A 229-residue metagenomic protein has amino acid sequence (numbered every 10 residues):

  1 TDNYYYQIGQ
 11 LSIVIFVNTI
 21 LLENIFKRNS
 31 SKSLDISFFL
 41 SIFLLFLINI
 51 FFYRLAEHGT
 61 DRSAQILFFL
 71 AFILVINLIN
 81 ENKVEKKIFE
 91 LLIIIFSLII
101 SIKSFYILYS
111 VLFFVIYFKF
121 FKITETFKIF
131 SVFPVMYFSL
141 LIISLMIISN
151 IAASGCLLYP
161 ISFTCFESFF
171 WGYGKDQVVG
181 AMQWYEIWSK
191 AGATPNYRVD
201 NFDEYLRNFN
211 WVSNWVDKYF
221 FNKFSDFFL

Functional and structural regions predicted by a protein language model:
D2-L21: Loop-to-helix entry region of an early transmembrane alpha helix in multi-pass inner-membrane enzymes
I8-G9, I50-N77, I102: Multi-pass, polyprenyl lipid-linked donor-dependent membrane glycosyltransferases
S12-I15, R62-V75, F89-L92, Y109 (+1 more regions): Alpha-helical transmembrane segments of multi-pass membrane proteins
L22-N49: Transmembrane-helix signature of polytopic, membrane-embedded enzymes that assemble or transfer cell-envelope glycans
F39-L40, N77-L98: Short hydrophobic alpha-helices at membrane interfaces in multi-pass membrane enzymes
F52, I88-S104, L108-V115, L141 (+1 more regions): Membrane-interface alpha helices of multi-pass inner-membrane proteins
Y109-L140: Perimembrane helix-loop-helix junctions
F133-F228: Membrane-lumen/periplasm interface segments of specific transmembrane helices in polyprenyl phosphate-linked
